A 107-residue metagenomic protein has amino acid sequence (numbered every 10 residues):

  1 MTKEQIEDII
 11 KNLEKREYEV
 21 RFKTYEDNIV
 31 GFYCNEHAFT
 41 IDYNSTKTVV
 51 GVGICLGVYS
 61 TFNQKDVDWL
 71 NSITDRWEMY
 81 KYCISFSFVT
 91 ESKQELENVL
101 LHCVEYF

Functional and structural regions predicted by a protein language model:
M1-R21, C103: Amphipathic alpha-helical segments
R16-D66: Amphipathic, interaction-prone secondary-structure segments
K47-F107: Intrinsically disordered, low-complexity regulatory regions enriched in serine/threonine/proline and acidic residues
